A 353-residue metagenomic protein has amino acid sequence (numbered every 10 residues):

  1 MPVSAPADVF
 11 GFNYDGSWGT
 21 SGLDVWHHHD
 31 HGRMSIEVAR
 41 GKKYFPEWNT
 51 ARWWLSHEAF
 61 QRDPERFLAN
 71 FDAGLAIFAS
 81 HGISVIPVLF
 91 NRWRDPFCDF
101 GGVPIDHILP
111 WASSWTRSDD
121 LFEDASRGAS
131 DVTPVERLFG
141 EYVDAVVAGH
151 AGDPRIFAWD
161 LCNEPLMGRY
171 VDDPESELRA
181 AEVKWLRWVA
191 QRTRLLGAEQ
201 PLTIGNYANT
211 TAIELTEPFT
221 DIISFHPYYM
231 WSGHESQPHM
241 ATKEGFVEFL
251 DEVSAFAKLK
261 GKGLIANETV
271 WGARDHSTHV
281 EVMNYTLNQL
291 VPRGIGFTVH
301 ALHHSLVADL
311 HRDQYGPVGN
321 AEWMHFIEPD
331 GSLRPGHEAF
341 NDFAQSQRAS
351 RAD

Functional and structural regions predicted by a protein language model:
P2-T220, H226-Y229, K260, R293-V307 (+2 more regions): Active-site mouth of glycoside hydrolases
H57-A59, V270-R274: Short histidine/acidic/glycine/proline-rich micro-motifs that form metal- and phosphate-coordinating active-site loops
E65-D72, E244-F249, H279-Y285: Charged helix-capping and loop-helix junction motifs
I204-G205, I265-E268: Active-site neighborhood of phospho(di)ester-bond hydrolases with catalytic His/Asp-centered motifs
G233-V253: Substrate-binding surface in catalytic domains of secreted glycosidases
D275-Q289, D309-P317: Histidine/acidic-residue-rich catalytic or RNA/ligand-binding cores of hydrolases and nuclease-related proteins
L290-T298, D330, E338-D353: Catalytic domains of carbohydrate-active enzymes that cleave complex glycans
